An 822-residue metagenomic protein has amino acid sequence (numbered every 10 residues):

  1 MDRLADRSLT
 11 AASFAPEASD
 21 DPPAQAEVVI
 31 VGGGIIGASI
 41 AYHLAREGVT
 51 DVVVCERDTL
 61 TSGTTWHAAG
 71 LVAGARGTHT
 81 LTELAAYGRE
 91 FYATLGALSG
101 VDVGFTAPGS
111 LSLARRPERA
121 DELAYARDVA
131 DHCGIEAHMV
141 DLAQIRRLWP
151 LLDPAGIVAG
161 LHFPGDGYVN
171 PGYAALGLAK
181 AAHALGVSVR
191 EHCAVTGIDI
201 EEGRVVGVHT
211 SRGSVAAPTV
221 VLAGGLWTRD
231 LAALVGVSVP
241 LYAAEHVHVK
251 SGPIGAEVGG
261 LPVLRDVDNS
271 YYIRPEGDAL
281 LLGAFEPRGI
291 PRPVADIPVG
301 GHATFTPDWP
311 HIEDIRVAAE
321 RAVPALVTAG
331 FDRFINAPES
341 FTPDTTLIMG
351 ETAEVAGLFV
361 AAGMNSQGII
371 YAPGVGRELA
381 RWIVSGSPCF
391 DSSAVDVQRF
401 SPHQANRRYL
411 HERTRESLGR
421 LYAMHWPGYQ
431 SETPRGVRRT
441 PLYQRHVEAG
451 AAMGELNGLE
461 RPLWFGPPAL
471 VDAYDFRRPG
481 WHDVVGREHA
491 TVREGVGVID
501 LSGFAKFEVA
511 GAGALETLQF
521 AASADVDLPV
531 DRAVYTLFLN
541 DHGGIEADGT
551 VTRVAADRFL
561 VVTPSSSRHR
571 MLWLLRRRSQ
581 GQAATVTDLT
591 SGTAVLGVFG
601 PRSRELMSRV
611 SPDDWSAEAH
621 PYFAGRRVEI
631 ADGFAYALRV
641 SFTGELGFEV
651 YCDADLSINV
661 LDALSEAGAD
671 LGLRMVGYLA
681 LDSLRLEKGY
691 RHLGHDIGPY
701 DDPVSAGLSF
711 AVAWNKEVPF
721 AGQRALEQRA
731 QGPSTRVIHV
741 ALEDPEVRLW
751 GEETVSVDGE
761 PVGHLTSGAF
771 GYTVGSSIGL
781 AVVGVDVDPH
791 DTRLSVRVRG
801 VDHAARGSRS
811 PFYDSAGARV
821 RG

Functional and structural regions predicted by a protein language model:
M1-V28, R46-T50: Extreme N-terminal leader/targeting segments of oxidoreductases
D2-S8, F91-T94, L98, T106 (+6 more regions): Flavin (FAD/FMN) cofactor-binding and adjacent substrate-gating region of FAD-dependent oxidoreductase domains
L4, L9-T10, R399-L539, G544: Acidic, proline/glycine-enriched N-terminal capping motif
H43-R46, G70-V72, T94, V101-G109 (+5 more regions): Active-site substrate-recognition segment that forms the wall of the catalytic cavity or substrate channel
A45-T65: Glycine-rich FAD pyrophosphate-binding loop
G70-L148, D268-I273, G277, V299 (+3 more regions): Dinucleotide-binding Rossmann-like beta1-alpha1 core, especially the glycine-rich loop that anchors the ADP
P171, D268, T306, P310-P434: C-terminal catalytic lobe of FAD-dependent flavoproteins
H425-M453, R461-L463, A473, G480 (+1 more regions): Conserved, structured C-terminal
